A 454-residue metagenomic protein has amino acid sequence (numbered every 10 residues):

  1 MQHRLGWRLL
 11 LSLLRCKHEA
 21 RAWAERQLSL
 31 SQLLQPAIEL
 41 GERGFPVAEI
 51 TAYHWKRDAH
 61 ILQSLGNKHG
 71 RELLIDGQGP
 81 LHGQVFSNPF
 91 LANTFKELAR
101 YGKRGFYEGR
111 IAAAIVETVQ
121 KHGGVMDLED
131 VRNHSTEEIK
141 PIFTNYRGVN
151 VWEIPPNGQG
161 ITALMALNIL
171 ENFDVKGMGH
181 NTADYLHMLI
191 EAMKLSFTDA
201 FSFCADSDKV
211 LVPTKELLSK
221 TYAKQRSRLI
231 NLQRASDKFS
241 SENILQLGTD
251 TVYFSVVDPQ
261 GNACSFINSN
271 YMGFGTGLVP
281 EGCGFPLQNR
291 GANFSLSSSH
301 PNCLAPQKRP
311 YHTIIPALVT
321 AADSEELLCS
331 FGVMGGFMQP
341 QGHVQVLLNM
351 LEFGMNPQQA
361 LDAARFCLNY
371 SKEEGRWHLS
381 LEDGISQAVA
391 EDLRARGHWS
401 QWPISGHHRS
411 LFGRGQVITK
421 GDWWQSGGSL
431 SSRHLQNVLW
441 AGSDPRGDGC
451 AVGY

Functional and structural regions predicted by a protein language model:
M1-G158, L218, R228-R234, Y311 (+1 more regions): Noncatalytic scaffold domains of N-terminal-nucleophile
L30-E42, A114-V116, H180-F197, P357-C367: Short, well-structured alpha-helical segments that form the helix of a local strand-helix-strand
G77-Q78, N172-N270, C283, R290 (+2 more regions): Internal maturation/activation junctions in enzymes
G124, L229-S236, S240-S241, G248-T249 (+1 more regions): Cofactor-centric catalytic regions
V125-D127, V257, N262-E325, C329 (+3 more regions): Active-site rim segments in enzyme catalytic domains, especially the processed small/beta chain of N-terminal
E138, G248-T251, H312-I314: Short, small/polar residue-rich loop motifs at catalytic or cofactor-binding pockets
E153-I161, V319-M338: Extended C-terminal regions of large enzymes
F197, Q307-K308, H343, M350-S410: Extended C-terminal subregions enriched in glycine
